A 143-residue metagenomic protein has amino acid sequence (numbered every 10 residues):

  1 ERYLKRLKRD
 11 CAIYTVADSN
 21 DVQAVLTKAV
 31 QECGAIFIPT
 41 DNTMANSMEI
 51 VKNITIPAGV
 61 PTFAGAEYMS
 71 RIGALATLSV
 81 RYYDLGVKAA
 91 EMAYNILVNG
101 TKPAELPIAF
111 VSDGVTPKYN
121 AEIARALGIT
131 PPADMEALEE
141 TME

Functional and structural regions predicted by a protein language model:
E1-E143: Short hydrophobic alpha-helices and adjacent helix-cap/hinge residues
